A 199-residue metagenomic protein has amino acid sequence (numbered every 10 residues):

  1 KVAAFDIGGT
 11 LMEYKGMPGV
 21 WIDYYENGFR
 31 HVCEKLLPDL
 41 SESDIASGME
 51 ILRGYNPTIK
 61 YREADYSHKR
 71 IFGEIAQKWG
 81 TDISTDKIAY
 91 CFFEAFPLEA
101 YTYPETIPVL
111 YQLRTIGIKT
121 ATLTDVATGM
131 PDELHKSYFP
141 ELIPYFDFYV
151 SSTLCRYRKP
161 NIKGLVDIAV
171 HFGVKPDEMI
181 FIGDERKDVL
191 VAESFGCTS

Functional and structural regions predicted by a protein language model:
K1-G48: Active-site neighborhood of HAD-like aspartate-dependent phosphohydrolases
G8, G183-D184: Acidic di-acidic motifs
V32-K35, D39-C91: A metal-dependent, Asp-based hydrolase signature
C91-A100: Surface-exposed cleft-lining segments at the edges of enzyme active sites
Y101, A121-I180, R186, L190 (+1 more regions): Substrate-recognition "cap/lid" segment bordering the active-site pocket of phosphatases
E105-G117: Catalytic-core regions built around general acid/base machinery
